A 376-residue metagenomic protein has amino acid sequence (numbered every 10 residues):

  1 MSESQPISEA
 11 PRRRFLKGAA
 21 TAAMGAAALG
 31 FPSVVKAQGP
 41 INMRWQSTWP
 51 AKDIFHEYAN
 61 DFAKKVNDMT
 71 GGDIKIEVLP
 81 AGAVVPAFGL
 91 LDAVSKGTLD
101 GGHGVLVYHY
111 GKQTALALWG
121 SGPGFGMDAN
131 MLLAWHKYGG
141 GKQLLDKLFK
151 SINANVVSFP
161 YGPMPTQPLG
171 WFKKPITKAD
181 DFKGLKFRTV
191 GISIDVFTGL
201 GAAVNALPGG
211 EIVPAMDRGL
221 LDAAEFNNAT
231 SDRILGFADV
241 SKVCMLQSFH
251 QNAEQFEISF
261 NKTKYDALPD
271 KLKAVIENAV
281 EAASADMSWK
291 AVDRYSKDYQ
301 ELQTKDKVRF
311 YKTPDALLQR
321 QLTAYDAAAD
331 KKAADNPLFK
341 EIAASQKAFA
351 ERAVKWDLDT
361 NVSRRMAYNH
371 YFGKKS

Functional and structural regions predicted by a protein language model:
S2-L132, K147-S376: N-terminal secretory/targeting leader peptides
G140-G141: Core domains of carbohydrate- and sulfate-ester-processing enzymes
